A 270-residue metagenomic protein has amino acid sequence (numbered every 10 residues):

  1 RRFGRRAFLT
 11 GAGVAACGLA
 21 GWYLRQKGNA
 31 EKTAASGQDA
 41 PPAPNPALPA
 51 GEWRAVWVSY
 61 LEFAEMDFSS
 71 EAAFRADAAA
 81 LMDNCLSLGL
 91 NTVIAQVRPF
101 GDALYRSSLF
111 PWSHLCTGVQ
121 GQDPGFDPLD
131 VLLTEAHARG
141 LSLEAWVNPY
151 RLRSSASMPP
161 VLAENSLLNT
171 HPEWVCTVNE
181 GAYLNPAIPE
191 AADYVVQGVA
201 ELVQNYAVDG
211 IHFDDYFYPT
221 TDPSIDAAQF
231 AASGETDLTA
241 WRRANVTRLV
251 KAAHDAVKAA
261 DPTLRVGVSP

Functional and structural regions predicted by a protein language model:
R1-A15: N-terminal secretory signal peptides and thylakoid transit peptides that target proteins across membranes
W53, S59, F63-F68, Y150-E201: Active-site-adjacent "subsite" loops/lids of carbohydrate-active enzymes
A55, T92-R98, P128-V175, H212: Glycine-rich, aromatic-flanked loop segments that form ligand/cofactor-binding clefts across common enzyme folds
F63-E71, W112-G125, N179-D193, T236-N245: The substrate-binding groove and active-site-proximal loops of carbohydrate-active enzymes, especially glycoside
D77-G101: Catalytic domains of carbohydrate-active enzymes, especially glycoside hydrolases
N84, E135, Y183-Y216: An active-site-proximal structural segment forming one wall of the substrate-binding cleft that immediately precedes
Y105-T117, R151-V178, Y216-G234: Aromatic- and acidic-residue-enriched segments that line the glycan-binding/catalytic groove of carbohydrate-active
E144-N148, H212, R242-P270: Aromatic-lined carbohydrate-recognition surfaces of secreted/lumenal glycan-active proteins
